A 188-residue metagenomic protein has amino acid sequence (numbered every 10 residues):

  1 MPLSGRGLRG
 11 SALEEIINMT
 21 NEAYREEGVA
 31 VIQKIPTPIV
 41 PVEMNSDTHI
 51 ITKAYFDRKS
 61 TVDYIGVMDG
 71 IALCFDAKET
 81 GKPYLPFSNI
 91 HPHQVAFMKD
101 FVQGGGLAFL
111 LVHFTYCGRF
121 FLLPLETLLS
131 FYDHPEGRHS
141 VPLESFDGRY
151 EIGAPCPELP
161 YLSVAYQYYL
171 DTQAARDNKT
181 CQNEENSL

Functional and structural regions predicted by a protein language model:
M1-Y55: Acidic-basic catalytic patches of nuclease active cores, encompassing PD-(D/E)XK and other metal-cofactor nuclease
R9, S145-L188: Charged phosphate-binding loop/patch that engages nucleotide di/tri-phosphates or the phosphate backbone of nucleic
V29, M44-D47, Y55-R58, I65 (+4 more regions): Positively charged, polar, low-complexity stretches
P41-E43, G81-L85, G118-R119: Short, solvent-exposed loop/turn segments at secondary-structure junctions
D63-K82: Conserved catalytic cores of phosphodiester-cleaving nucleases, focusing on short active-site segments
K78-G104: Mg2+/Mn2+-dependent nuclease catalytic core
K99-L129: Nucleic-acid nuclease catalytic cores
L123-E144: Short, electropositive alpha-helical surface patch
